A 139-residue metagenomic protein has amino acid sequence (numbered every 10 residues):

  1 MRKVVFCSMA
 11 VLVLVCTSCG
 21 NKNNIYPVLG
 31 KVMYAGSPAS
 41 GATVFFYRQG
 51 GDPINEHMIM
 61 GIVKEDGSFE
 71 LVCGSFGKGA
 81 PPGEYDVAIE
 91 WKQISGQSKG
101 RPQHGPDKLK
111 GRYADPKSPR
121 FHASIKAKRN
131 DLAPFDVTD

Functional and structural regions predicted by a protein language model:
M1-T17: Sec-dependent bacterial lipoprotein signal peptides
C19-D139: Beta-strand-dominated extracellular/periplasmic modules and repeats in secreted or surface-exposed proteins
